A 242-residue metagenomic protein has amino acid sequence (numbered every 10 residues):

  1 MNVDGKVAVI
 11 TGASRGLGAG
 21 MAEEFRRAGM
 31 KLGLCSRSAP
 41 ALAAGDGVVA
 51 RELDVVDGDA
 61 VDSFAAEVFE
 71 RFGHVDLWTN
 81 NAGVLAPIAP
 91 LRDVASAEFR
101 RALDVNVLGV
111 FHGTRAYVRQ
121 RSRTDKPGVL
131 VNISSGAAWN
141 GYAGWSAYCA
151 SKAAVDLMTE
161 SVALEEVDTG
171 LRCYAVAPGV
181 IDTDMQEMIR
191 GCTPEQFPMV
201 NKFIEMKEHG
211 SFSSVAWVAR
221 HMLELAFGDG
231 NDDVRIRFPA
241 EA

Functional and structural regions predicted by a protein language model:
V7, S14-R15: Conserved glycine-rich cofactor-binding loop
E52-S63, S96: The beta1-alpha1 cofactor-binding region of Rossmann-like NAD(H)/NADP(H)-dependent oxidoreductases
A89-L91, E98-R100: Substrate-binding pocket helix/loop in short-chain dehydrogenase/reductase
T114, S151: Active-site helix of classical SDR
S135: Residue(s) in the substrate-gating loop at a strand-loop-helix junction that position the organic substrate next
N140, S161-L171: Active-site-adjacent segment of SDR/Rossmann-fold oxidoreductases
A175-P178, T183, P194-A242: C-terminal helical subdomain
